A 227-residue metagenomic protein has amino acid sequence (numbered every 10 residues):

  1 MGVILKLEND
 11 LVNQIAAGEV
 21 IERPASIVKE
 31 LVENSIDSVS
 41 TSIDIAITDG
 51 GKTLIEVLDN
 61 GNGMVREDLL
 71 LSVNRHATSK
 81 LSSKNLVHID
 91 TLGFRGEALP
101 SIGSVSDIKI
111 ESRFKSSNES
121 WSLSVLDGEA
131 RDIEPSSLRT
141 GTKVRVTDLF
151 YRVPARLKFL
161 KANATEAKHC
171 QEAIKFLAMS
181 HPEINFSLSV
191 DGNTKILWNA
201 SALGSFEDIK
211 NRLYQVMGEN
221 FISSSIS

Functional and structural regions predicted by a protein language model:
G2-S227: N-terminal phosphate-binding caps/lids of nucleotide- and nucleic-acid-binding domains
